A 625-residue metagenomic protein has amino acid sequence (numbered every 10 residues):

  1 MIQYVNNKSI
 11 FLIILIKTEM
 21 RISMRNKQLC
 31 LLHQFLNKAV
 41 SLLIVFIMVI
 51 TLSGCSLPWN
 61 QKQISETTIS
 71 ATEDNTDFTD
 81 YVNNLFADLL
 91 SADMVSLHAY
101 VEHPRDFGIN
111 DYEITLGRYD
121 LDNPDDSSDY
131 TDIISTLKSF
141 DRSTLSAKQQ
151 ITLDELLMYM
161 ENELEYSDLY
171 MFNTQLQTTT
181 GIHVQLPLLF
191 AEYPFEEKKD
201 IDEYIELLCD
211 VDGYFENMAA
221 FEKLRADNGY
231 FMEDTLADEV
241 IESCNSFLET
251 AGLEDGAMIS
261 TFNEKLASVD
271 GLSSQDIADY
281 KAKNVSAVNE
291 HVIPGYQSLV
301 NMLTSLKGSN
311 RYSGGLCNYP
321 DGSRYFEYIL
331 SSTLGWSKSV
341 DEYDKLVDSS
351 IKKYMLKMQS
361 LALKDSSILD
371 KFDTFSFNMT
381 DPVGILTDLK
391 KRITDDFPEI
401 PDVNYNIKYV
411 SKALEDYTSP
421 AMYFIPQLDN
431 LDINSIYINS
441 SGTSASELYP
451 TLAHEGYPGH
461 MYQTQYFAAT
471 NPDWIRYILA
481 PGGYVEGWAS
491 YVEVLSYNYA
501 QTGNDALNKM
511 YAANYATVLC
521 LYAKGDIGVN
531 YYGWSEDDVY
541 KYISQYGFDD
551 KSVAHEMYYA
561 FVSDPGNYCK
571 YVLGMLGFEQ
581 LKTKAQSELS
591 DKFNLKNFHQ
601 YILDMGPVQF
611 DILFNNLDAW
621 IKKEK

Functional and structural regions predicted by a protein language model:
M1, R25, C30-L31, S146: Intrinsic low-complexity/disordered segments
Q3-S23: Short, Lys/Arg-enriched N-terminal segments with co-localized hydrophobic residues within the first ~10-30 amino acids
I13-I16, N37, M48: Generic detector of N-terminal low-structure segments
N26-K27, V45, T443, Y449: N-terminal hydrophobic alpha-helix used for membrane targeting or insertion
N26-L43: Bacterial N-terminal signal peptides that target proteins for export
T51-G54: C-terminal motif of bacterial Sec signal peptides marking the signal peptidase cleavage site
L57-K625: N-terminal maturation segment of proteins
